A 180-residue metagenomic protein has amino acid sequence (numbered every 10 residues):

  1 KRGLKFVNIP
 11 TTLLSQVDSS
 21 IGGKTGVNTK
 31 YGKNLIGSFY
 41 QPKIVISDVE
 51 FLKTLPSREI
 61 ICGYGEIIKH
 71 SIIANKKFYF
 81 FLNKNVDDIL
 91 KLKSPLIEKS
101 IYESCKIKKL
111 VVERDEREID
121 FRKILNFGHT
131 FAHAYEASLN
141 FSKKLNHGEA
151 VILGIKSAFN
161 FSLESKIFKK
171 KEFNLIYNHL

Functional and structural regions predicted by a protein language model:
K1-D87: A glycine/threonine-rich phosphate-anchoring loop and its flanking beta-alpha core in nucleotide/phosphate-binding
N85-L180: Active-site segments that bind and position negatively charged phosphate/pyrophosphate groups
